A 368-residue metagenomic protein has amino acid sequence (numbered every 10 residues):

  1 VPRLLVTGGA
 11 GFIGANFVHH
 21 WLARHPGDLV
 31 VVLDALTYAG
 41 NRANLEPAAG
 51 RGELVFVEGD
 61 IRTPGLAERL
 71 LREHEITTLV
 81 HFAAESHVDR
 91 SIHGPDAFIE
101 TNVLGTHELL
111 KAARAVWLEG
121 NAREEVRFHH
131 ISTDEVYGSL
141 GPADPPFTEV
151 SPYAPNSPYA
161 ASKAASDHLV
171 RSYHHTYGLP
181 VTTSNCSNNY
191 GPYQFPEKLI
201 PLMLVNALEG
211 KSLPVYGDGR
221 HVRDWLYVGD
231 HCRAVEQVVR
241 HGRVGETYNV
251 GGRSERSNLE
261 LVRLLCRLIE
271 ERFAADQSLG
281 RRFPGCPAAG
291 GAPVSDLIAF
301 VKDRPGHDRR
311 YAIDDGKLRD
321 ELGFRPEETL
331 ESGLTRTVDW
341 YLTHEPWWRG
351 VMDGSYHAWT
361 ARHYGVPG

Functional and structural regions predicted by a protein language model:
V1-N189, G229, R263, L268 (+3 more regions): N-terminal Rossmann-like NAD(P)+-binding domain of SDR-like oxidoreductases, especially those catalyzing
L4, F17, V30, G59-R62 (+2 more regions): C-terminal substrate-binding subdomain of Rossmann-fold SDR/epimerase-dehydratase oxidoreductases
I13, Y153, F195, F324-P326: Hydrophobic/aromatic residue at the end of a short beta strand that borders the catalytic acidic motif
L36, N188-G191, H221-V222, R304-P305: Short histidine/acidic/glycine/proline-rich micro-motifs that form metal- and phosphate-coordinating active-site loops
A39, P64, E73, E85 (+4 more regions): Residues at alpha-helix boundaries and the short loops/turns that link adjacent helices
P95, S184, P196-E197, G242: Active-site loop immediately N-terminal to the catalytic Tyr-X3-Lys motif of short-chain dehydrogenase/reductase
A143-P145, P196-L204: A glycine/serine/threonine-rich, flexible loop-to-helix segment that serves as the NAD(P) cofactor-binding "lid"
